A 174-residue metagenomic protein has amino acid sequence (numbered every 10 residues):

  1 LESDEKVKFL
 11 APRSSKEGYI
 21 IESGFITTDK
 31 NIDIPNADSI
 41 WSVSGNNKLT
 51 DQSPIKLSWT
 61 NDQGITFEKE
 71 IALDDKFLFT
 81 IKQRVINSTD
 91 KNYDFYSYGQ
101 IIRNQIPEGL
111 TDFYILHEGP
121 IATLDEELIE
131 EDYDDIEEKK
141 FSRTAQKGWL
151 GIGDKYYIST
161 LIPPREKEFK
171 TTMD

Functional and structural regions predicted by a protein language model:
L1-D174: Soluble non-transmembrane domains of integral membrane proteins
